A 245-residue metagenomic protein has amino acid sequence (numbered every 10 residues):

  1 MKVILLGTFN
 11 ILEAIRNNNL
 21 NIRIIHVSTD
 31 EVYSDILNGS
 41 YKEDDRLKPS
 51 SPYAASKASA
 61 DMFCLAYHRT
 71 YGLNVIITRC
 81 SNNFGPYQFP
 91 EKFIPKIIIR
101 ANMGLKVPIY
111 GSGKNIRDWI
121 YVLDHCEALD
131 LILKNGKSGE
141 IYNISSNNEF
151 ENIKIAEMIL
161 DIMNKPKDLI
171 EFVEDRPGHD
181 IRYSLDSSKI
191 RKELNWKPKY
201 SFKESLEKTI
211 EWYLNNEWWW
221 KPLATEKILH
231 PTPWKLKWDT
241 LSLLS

Functional and structural regions predicted by a protein language model:
M1-N83, N152, K208, Y213-W218 (+2 more regions): N-terminal Rossmann-like NAD(P)+-binding domain of SDR-like oxidoreductases, especially those catalyzing
L5-E13, E91, L123-C126, D130: Conserved active-site region of classical short-chain dehydrogenase/reductase
F9, I36, S56, Y87 (+3 more regions): Gly/Ser/Thr-rich beta-alpha loop segments that engage phosphate groups in nucleotides
I11, C64, I97, I190-R191: Structural element of the ATP-grasp superfamily
T29-V32, N82-Q88, K114, K134 (+1 more regions): Active-site proximal helix/loop that lines the substrate pocket of Rossmann-like NAD(P)-dependent oxidoreductase domains
P49-S56, P86, P90-I94, D118-V122: The catalytic Tyr-centered alpha-helix of NAD(P)H-dependent dehydrogenases
T78, P90-E91, G136: Active-site loop immediately N-terminal to the catalytic Tyr-X3-Lys motif of short-chain dehydrogenase/reductase
P95, A101-S245: C-terminal substrate-binding subdomain of Rossmann-fold SDR/epimerase-dehydratase oxidoreductases
